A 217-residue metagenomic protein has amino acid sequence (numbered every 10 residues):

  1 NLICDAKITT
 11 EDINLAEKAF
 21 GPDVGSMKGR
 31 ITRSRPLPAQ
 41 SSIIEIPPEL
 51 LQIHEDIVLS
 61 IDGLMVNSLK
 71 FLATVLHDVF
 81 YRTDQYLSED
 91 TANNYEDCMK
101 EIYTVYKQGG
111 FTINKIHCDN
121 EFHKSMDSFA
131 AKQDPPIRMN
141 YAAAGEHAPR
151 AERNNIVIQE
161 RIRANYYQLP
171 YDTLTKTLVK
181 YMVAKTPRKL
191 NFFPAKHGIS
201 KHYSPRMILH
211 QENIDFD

Functional and structural regions predicted by a protein language model:
N1-D217: HHCC-type zinc-binding knuckle of retroelement integrases
